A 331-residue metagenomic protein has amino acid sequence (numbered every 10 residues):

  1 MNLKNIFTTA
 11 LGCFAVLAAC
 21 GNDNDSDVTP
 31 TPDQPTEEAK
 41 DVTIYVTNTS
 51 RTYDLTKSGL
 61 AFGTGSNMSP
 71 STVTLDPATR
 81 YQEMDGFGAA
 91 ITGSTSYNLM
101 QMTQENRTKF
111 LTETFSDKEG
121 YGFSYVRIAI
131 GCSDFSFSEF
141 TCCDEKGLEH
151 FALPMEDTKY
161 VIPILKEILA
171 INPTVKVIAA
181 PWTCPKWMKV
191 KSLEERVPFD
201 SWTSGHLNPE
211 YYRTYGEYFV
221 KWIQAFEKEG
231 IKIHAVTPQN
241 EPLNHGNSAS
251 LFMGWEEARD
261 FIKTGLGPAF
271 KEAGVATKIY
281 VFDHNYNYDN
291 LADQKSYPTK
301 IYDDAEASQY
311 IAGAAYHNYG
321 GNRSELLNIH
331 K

Functional and structural regions predicted by a protein language model:
M1-A18: Sec-dependent bacterial lipoprotein signal peptides
V16-E38: Bacterial Sec-dependent N-terminal signal peptides
P30-T31, C132, P242, G320: Flexible, active-site-proximal loop/turn residues at the rims of small-molecule/cofactor binding pockets and catalytic
T36-G65: N-terminal zymogen propeptides
T47-N48, N172, N318: Surface-exposed molecular-recognition determinants
L55-I233, T264: N-terminal catalytic cores of secreted or lumenal carbohydrate-active enzymes
A90, R127-A129, I178-A180, T237-Q239 (+2 more regions): A cross-family glycoside hydrolase active-site/sugar-binding cleft signature
T214-A235, P242-K331: Active-site neighborhood of glycoside hydrolase catalytic domains
